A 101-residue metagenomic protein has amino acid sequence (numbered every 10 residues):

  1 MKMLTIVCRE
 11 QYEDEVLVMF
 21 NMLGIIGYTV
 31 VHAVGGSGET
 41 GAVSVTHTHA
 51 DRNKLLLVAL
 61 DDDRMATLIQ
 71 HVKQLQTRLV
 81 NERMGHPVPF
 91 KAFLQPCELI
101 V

Functional and structural regions predicted by a protein language model:
M1-V101: Positively charged, small/polar-rich N-terminal and surface patches that mediate targeting and assembly and bind
